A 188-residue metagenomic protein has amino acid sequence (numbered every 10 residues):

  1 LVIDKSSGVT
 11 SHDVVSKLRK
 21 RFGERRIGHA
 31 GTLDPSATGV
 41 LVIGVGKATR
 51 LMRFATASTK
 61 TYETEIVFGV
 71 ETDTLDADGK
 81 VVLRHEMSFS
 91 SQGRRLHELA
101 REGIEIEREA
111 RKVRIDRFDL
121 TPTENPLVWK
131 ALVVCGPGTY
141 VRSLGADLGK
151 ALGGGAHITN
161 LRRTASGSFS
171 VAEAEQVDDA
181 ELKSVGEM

Functional and structural regions predicted by a protein language model:
L1-M188: Catalytic/RNA-binding core of pseudouridine synthases
